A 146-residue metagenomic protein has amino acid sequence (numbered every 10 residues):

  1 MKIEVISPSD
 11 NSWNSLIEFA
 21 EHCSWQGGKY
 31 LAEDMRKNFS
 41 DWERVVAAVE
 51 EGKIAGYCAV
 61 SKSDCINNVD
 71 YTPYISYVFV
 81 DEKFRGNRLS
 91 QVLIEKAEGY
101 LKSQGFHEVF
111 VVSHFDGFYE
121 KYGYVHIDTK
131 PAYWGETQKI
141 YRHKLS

Functional and structural regions predicted by a protein language model:
M1-Y30, V49: Short amphipathic alpha-helix that is part of the acyltransferase structural core
R36-W42: Short loop/turn motifs at secondary-structure junctions and domain boundaries
A47, K53-S63, Y74, F79: Conserved beta-strand in the GNAT
S63-I75, R85, Y133-G135: A conserved beta-turn-beta hairpin within the catalytic core of GNAT-like acetyltransferases that forms part
Y77-V80, G86-G99, V111: Conserved acetyl-CoA-binding loop-helix of GNAT-fold acetyltransferases
H107, S113-T137: Conserved active-site alpha-helix within GNAT-family acetyltransferase domains
